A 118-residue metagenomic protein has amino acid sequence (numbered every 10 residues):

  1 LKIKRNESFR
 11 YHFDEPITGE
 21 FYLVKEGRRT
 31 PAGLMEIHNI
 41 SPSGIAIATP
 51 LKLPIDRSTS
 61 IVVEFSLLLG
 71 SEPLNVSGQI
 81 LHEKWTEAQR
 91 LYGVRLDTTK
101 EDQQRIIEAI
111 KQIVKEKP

Functional and structural regions predicted by a protein language model:
L1-I40, K111-P118: N-terminal helix initiation/capping motif
F13, R29, R57-T59, E72 (+1 more regions): Residue-level preference for beta-strand/loop junctions
I17-V24, S58-P73: Short conserved beta-strand and strand-loop elements enriched in small hydrophobics with frequent Asp/Gly
K25-S58, V62, G93-R95: Short strand-loop-strand
M35, V76-L81: Short beta-strand-centered aromatic/proline hotspots
P42, K84-A88: Short, conserved beta-turn/loop elements at beta-strand boundaries and strand-helix junctions
L51-I55, L91-K111: Short solvent-exposed strand/turn elements
D56-S66, Q104-K117: Extended Gly/Ser/Thr-rich low-complexity repeat segments, especially those forming or decorating extracellular
